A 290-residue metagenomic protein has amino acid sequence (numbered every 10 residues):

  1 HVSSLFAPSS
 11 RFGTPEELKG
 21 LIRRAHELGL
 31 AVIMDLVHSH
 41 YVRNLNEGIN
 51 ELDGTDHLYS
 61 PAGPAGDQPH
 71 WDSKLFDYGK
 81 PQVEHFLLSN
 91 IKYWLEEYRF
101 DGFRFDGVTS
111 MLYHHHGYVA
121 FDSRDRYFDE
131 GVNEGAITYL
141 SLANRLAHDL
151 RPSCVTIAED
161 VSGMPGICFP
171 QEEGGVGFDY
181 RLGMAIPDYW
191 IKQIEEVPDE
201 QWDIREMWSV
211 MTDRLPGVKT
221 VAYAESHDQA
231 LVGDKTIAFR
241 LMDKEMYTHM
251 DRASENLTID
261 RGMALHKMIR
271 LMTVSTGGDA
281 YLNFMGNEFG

Functional and structural regions predicted by a protein language model:
H1-V132: Substrate-binding/active-site clefts of carbohydrate-active enzymes
R99-D101, H116-G290: Conserved alpha/beta catalytic core and glycan-binding cleft of carbohydrate-active enzymes
